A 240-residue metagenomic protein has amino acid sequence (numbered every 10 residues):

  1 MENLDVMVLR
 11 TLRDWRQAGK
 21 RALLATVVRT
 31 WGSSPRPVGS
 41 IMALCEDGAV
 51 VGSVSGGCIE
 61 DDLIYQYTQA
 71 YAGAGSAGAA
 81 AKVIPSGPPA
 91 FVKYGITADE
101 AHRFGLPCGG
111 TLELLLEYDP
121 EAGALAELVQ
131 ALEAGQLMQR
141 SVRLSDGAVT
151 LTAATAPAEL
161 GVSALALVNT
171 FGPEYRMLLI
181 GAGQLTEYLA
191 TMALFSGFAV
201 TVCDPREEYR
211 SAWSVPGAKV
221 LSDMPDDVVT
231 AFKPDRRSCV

Functional and structural regions predicted by a protein language model:
M1-S222, R237-C239: Segments forming oxygen-rich coordination pockets for charged ligands
D226-R236: Short amphipathic alpha-helix with an adjacent loop that forms part of the alpha/beta core around
